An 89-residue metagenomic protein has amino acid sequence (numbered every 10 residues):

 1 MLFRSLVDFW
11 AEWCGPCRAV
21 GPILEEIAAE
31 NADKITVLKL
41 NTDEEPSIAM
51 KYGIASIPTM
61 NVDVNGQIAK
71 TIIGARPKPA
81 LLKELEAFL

Functional and structural regions predicted by a protein language model:
M1-L2: Short, small-residue-biased leader/transition segments that mark boundaries at the very start of proteins
D8-W10, V62: Structural cue for short, hydrophobic secondary-structure segments
F9, V20-A28, A32-S47, I54: Thiol-based oxidoreductase modules, predominantly thioredoxin-like and allied folds used for disulfide exchange
A11-E12, A69: Conserved short-loop catalytic and cofactor-binding motifs
C14-C17: Hydrophobic heptad-repeat coiled-coil signature
L38, D43, I48, N61 (+2 more regions): Short, internal strand/loop/helix patches that form the active-site neighborhood or redox-interaction surface
S56, V62-L89: Non-catalytic, surface beta->alpha helical segment in thiol-disulfide oxidoreductase systems
